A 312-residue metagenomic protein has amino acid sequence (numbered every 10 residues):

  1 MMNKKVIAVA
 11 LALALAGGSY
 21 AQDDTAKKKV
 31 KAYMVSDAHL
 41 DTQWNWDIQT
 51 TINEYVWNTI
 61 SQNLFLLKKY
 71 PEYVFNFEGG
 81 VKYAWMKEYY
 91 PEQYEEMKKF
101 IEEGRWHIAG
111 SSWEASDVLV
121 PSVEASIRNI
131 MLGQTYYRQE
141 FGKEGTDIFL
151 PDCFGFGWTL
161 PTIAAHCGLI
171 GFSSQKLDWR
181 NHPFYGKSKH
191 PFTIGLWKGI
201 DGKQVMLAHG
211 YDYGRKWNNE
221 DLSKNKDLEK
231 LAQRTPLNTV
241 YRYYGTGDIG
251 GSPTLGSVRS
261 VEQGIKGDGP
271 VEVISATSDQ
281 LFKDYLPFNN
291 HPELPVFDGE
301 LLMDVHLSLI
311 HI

Functional and structural regions predicted by a protein language model:
M1-M2: N-terminal secretory signal peptides that target proteins for export/translocation
V6-L15: Sec-dependent N-terminal signal peptides
A16-Y20: C-terminal segment of classical bacterial N-terminal signal peptides
Q22-I310: Catalytic-domain carbohydrate-binding cleft regions of carbohydrate-active enzymes
